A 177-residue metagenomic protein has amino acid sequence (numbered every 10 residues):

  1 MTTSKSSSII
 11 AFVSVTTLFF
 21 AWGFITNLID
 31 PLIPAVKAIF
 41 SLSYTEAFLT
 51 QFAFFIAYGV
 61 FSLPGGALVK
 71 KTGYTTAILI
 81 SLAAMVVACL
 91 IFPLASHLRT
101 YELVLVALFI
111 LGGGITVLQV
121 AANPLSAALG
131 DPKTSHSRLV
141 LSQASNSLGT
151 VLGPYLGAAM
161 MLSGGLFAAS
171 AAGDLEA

Functional and structural regions predicted by a protein language model:
A11-F40, N123, G153: Extracytoplasmic
Y44-T45, P132-S142: Loop-to-transmembrane helix entry/capping segments in MFS-fold secondary transporters and related SLC/MFSD carriers
L49-A67: Central cavity-lining transmembrane alpha-helices of secondary-active solute carriers, predominantly the Major
F61-Y74, M161: Helix-to-loop junctions at the C-terminal end of transmembrane segments in multipass secondary transporters
A83-R99: C-terminal ends and interior cores of transmembrane alpha-helices in multi-pass membrane transporters/permeases
V117-D131: Intracellular juxtamembrane helix-capping segments at the cytosolic ends of symmetry-related transmembrane helices
S137-L162: Glycine-rich segments within core transmembrane alpha-helices of 12-TM secondary carriers
